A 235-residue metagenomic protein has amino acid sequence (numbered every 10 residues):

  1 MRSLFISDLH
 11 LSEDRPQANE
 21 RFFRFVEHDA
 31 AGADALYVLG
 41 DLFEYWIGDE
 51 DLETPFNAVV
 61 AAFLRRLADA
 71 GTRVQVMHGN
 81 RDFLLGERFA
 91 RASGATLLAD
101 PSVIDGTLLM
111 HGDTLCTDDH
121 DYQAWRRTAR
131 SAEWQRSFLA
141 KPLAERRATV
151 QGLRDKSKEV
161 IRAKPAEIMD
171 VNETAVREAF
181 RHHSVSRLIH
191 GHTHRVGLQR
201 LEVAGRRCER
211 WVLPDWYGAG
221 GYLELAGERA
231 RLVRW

Functional and structural regions predicted by a protein language model:
M1-L4, V103-L109, E202-E209: Beta-strand-turn-beta hairpins that frame and shape the catalytic cleft of phosphate-ester-processing enzymes
R2, L11-I104: Core catalytic region of metal-dependent phosphoesterases/phosphodiesterases, especially metallo-beta-lactamase-like
R2-S3, D34-A35, T107-L108, R187-I189 (+1 more regions): Structural motif
D8, D41, G79, H111 (+2 more regions): Active-site glycine-centered loops adjacent to acidic/histidine catalytic or metal-binding residues that shape
P16-E20, E167-R177: Short, motif-level signal for alpha-helix interfacial/capping segments enriched in acidic residues and aromatics/proline
T96, D113, D118-W125, V171-V233: Conserved beta-sheet core of the metallophosphoesterase superfamily
M110-N172: Active-site-proximal loop/helix segment associated with metal-binding centers of metalloenzymes
